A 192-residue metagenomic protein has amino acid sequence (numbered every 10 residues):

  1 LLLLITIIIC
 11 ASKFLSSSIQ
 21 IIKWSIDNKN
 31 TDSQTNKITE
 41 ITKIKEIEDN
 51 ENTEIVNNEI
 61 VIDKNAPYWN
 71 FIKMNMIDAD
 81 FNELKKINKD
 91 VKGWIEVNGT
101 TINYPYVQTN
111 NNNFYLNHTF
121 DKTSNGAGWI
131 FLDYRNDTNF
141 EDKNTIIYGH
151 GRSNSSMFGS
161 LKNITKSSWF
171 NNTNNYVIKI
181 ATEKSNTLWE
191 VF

Functional and structural regions predicted by a protein language model:
L4-F192: Solvent-exposed, non-transmembrane regions of membrane-associated and secreted proteins
